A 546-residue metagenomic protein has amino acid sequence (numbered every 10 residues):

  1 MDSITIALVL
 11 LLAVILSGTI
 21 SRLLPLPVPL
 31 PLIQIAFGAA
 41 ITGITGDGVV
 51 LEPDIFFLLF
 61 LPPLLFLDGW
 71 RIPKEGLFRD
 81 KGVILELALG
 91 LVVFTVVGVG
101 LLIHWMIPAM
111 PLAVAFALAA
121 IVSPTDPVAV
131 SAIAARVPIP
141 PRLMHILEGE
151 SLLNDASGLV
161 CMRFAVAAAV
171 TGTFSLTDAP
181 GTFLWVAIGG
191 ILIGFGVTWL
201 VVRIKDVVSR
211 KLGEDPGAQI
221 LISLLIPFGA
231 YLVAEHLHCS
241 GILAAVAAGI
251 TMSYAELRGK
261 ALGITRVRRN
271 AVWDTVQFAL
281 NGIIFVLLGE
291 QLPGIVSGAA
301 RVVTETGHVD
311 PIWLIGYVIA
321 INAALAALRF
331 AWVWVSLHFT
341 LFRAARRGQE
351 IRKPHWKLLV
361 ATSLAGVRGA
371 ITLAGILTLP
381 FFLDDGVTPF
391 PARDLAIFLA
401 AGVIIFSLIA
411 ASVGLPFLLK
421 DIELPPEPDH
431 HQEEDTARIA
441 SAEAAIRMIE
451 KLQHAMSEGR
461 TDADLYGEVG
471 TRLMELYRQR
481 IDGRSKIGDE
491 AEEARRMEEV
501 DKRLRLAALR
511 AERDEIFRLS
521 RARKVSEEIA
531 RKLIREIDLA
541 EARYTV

Functional and structural regions predicted by a protein language model:
M1-E433, A511, I516-E536, A540-T545: Transmembrane helical cores of multi-pass secondary ion antiporters/exchangers
L424-V546: Cytosolic C-terminal regulatory domains/tails of membrane transporters and channels
